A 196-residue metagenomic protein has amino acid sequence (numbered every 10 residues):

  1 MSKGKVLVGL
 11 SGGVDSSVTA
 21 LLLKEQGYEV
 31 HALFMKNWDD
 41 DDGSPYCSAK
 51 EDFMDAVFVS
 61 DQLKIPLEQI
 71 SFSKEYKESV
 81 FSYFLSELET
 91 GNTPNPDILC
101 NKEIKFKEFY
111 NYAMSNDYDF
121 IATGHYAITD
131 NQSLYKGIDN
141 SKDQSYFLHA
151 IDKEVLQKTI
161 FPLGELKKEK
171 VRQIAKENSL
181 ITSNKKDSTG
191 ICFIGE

Functional and structural regions predicted by a protein language model:
M1-H149, I160, E169-V171, E177: ATP-dependent adenylation/nucleotidyltransferase module used to activate substrates
A150-E196: Internal nucleotide-binding/catalytic subdomain
